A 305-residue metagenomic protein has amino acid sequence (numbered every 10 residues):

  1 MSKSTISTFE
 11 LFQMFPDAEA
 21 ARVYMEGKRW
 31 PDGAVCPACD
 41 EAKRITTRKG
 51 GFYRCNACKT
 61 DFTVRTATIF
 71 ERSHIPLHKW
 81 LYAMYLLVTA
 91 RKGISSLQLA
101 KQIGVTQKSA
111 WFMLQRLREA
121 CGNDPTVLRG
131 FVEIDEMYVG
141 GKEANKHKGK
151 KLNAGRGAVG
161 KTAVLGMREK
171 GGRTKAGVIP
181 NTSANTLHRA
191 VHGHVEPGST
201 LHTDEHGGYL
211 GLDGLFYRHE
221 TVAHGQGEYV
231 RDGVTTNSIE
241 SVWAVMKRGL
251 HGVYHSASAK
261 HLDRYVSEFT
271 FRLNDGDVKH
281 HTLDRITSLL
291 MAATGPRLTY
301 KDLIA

Functional and structural regions predicted by a protein language model:
M1-A305: Residue-level recognition of single "structural anchor" positions that define or cap local secondary structure
